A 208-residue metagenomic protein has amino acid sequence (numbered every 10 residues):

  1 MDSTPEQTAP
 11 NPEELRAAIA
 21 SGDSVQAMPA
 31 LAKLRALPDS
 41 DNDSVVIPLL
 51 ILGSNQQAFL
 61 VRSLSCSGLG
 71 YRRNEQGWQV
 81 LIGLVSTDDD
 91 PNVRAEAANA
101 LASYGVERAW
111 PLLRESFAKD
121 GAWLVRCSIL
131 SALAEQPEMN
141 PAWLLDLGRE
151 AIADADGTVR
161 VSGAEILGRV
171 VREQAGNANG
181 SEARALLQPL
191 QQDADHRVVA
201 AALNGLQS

Functional and structural regions predicted by a protein language model:
M1-Q7, S24-D41, L52, L60-N74 (+6 more regions): Structural detector for internal amphipathic alpha-helices that build alpha-solenoid repeat scaffolds
P5-A18, D39-N55, N74-S86, V106-K119 (+2 more regions): Amphipathic alpha-helical scaffolding segments comprising HEAT/armadillo-like alpha-solenoid repeats
Q56, D88, D154-G157, D193-H196: Short coil/turn segments at helix-helix junctions and helix-capping linkers within large alpha-helical proteins
